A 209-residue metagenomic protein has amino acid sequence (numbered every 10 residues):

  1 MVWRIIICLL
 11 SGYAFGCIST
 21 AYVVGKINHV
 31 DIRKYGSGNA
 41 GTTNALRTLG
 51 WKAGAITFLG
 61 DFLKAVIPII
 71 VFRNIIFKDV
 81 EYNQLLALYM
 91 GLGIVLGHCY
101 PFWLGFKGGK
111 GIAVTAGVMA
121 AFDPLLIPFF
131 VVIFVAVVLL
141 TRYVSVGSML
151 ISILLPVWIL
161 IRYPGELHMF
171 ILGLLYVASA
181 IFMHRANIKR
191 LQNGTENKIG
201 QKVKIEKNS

Functional and structural regions predicted by a protein language model:
M1-I7, I69-Y89, A120-I127, L160-L172: Helix-coil boundary and interhelical linker segments in multi-pass alpha-helical membrane proteins
R4, C8, G12-C17, A21 (+12 more regions): Alpha-helical transmembrane segments in multi-pass membrane proteins
A21, I69-I70, L139, P156 (+2 more regions): Membrane-embedded alpha-helical segments of multi-pass transporters/permeases
A21-K26, G97-K107, F134-T141, R185-K189: C-terminal ends of transmembrane helices
Y22-A53, K189-S209: Cytosolic, membrane-interface loops and tails of multi-pass inner-membrane proteins
D31-T42, W103-A116, Y143-I151: Short, non-helical or kinked segments that cap or interrupt transmembrane helices
L46-W51, F72-I76, G109-T141, I153-R162: Interfacial segments of multi-pass membrane proteins
V144-I151, G165-Y176: Loop-to-transmembrane alpha-helix initiation sites
